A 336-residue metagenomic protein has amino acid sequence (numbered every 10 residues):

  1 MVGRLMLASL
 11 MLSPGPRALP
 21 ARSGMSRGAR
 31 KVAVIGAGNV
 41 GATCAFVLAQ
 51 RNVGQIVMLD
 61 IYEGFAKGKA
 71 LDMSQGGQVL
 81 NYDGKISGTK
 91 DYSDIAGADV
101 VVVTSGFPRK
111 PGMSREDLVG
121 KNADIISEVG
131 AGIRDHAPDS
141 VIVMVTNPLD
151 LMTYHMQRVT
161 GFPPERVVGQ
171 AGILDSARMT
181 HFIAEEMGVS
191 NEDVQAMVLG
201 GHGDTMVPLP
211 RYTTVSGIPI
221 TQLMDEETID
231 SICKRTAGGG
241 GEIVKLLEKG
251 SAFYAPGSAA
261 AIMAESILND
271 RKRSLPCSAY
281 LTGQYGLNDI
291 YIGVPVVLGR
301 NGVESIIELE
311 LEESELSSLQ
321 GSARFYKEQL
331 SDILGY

Functional and structural regions predicted by a protein language model:
M6-L7, L12, R27, L59-A98 (+1 more regions): Conserved N-terminal Rossmann-fold NAD(P) cofactor-binding segment
L10-R30: A short, basic/flexible loop-to-alpha-helix module at the beginning of a structural domain
A37-G38: Glycine-rich Rossmann-fold phosphate-binding loop(s) that bind the pyrophosphate of adenine dinucleotide cofactors
G41-A42: N-terminal Rossmann-fold NAD(P) dinucleotide-binding loop
Q78-S140: Rossmann-like NAD(P)-binding element
S114-H181: Rossmann-like NAD(P)(H) cofactor-binding subdomain of soluble oxidoreductases
T160-R166, L174-Y336: C-terminal substrate-binding/catalytic lobe of Rossmann-fold NAD(P)-dependent dehydrogenases
